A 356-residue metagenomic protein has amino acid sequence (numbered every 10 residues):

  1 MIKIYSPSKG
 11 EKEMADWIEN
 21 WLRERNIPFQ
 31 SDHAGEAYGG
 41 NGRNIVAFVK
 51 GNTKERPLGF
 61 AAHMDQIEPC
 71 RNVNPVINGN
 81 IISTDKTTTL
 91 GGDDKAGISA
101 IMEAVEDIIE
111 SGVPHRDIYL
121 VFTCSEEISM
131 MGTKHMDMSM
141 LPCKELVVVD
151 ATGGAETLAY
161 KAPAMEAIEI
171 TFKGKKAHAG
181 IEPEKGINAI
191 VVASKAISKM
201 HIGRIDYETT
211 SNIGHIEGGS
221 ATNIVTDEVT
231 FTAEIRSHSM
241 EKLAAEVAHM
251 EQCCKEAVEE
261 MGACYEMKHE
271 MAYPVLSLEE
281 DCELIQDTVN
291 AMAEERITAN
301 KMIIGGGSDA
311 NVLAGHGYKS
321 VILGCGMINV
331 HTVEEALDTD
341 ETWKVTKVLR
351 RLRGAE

Functional and structural regions predicted by a protein language model:
M1-K12, M271, I328-T332: N-terminal capping segment at the start of a domain
P7-K54: A non-catalytic alpha/beta surface segment that caps or lines the substrate-entry region of metallo-dependent hydrolase
G40-N41, F48-K50, K54-F122, C143 (+1 more regions): Active-site metal-coordination/substrate-binding segment of hydrolases, especially metallo-dependent peptidases
R43, I216, D227, T298-R353: Zn-dependent metallopeptidase/amidohydrolase metal-coordination segment
M64-Q66, V121-I128, A151-G153, K176 (+1 more regions): Acidic, glycine-rich active-site loops and adjacent beta-strand->loop/helix elements that engage anionic groups
K86, L90-P163, S211, H215 (+2 more regions): Acidic/histidine-rich catalytic neighborhood of metal-dependent amide-processing enzymes
E182-I216, I224, E241-Y265: Acidic-enriched catalytic cores of C-N bond-cleaving enzymes acting on peptides and small amides
V191-D206, N212, Y273-S320: Active-site-adjacent substrate-binding region of metalloamidase/peptidase-like peptide-processing proteins
